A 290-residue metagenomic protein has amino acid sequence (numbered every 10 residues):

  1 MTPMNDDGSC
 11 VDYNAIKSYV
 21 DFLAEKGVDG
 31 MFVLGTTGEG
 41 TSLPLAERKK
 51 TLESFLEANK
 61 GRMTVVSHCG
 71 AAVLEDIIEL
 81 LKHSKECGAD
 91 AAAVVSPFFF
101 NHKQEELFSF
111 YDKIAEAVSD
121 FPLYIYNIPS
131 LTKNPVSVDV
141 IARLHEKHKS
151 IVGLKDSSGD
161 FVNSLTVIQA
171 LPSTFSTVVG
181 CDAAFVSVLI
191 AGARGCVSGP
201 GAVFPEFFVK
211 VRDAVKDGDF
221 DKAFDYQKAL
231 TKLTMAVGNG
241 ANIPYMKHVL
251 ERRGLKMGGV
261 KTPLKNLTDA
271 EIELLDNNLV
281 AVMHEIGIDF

Functional and structural regions predicted by a protein language model:
M1-P3, F22, K26-G27, A193 (+1 more regions): C-terminal alpha-helical cap/extension of soluble enzyme domains
T2-P135, D289: Active-site beta->alpha loop and helix N-cap motifs at the rims of alpha/beta catalytic domains
I16, R48, L52, I77 (+7 more regions): A general structural signal for well-ordered alpha-helical segments in protein cores
K26, K50, S54-N59, H83 (+8 more regions): Alpha-helical structural signal in soluble globular domains
E39-G40, F100-N101, D160, V186 (+2 more regions): Short secondary-structure capping/turn micro-motifs that flank functional sites
R62-M63, F121-P122, I151, T174 (+1 more regions): Secondary-structure boundary/capping positions in well-ordered alpha/beta enzyme cores
A117-V118, L131-G238: Catalytic alpha/beta core domains of metabolic enzymes, predominantly
N127-I128, S150-I151, K261-T262: Glycine-rich phosphate-binding "P-loop"
